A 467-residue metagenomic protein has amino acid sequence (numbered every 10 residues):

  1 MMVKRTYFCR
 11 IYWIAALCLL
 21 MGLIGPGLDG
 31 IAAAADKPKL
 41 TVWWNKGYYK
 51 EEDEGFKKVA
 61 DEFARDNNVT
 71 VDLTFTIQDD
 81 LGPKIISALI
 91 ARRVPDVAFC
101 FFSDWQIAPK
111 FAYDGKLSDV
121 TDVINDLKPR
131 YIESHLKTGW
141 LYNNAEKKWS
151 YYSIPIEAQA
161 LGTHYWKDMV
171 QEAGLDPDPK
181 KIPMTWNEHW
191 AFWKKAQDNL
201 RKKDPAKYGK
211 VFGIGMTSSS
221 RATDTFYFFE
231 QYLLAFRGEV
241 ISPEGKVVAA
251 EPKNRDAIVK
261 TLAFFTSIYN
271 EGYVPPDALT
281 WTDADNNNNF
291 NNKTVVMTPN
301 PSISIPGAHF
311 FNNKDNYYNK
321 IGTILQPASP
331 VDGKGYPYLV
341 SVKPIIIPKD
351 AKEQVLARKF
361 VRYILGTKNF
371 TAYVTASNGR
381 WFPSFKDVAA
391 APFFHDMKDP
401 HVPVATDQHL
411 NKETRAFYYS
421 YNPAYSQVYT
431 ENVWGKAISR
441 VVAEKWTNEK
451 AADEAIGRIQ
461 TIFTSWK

Functional and structural regions predicted by a protein language model:
A35, E62-T138, D168-D178, N288-N289 (+3 more regions): Extracytoplasmic "Venus flytrap"/periplasmic binding protein-like
D36, S103-G162, Q171, P205-K210 (+4 more regions): Hinge/lid segment of periplasmic solute-binding proteins
D36-Y48, T70-T74, V97, Y152 (+1 more regions): Short, well-ordered beta-strand elements
K39, N143, Y318-Q326, T375-K436 (+2 more regions): Long, aromatic- and glycine/proline-rich binding clefts that accommodate carbohydrate-like moieties
L40-F56, Q78, Q159, T223 (+1 more regions): Extracytoplasmic "Venus flytrap"
Y49-T70, H164, D168, W434 (+1 more regions): Short, polar/charged alpha-helical segment
S118-H135, P179-I182, A206-K207, M216-T223 (+5 more regions): Short, solvent-exposed loop/beta-turn-alpha elements that line the ligand-binding surface or hinge of extracytoplasmic
W190-Q197, P243-L279, G322, Q326-S329: Glycine-centered hinge/linker elements that transmit conformational signals in sensory and ligand-binding systems
